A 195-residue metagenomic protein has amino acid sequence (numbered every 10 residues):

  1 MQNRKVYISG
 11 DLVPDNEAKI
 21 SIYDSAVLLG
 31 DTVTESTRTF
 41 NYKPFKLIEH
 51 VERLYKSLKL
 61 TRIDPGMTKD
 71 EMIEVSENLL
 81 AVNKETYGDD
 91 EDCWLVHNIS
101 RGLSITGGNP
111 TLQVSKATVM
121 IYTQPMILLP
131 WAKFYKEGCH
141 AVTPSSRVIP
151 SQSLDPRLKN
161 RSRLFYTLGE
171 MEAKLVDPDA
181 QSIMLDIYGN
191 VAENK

Functional and structural regions predicted by a protein language model:
M1-I183, I187-N190: Conserved alpha/beta cores of soluble small-molecule-handling proteins
A192-K195: Glycine-rich phosphate/ribose-binding loops and adjacent secondary-structure elements that form binding surfaces
